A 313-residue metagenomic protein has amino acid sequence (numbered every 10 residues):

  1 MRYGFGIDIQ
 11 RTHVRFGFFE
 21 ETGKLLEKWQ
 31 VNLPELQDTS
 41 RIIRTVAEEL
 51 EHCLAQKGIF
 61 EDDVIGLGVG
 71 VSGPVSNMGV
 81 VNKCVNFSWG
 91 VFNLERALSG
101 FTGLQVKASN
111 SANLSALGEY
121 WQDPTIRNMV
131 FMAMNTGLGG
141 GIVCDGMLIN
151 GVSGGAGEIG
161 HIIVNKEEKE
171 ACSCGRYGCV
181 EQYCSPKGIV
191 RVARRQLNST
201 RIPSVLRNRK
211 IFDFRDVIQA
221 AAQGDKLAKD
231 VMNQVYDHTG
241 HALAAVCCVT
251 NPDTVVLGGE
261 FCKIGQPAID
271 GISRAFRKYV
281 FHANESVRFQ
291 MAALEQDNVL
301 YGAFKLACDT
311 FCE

Functional and structural regions predicted by a protein language model:
R2-D8, V64-G68, K107, M129-A133 (+2 more regions): Short glycine-aspartate micro-motif
R2-E48, V80-N82: Short glycine-rich, Thr/Ser-proximal phosphate-binding strand/loop in the N-terminal lobe of ATP-dependent enzymes
F19, S109-Y120, C262-E313: Glycine-rich phosphate-binding/hydrolytic loop that grips phosphoryl groups
T39-A47, E51, A55, D62-L67 (+2 more regions): Glycine-rich phosphate-binding loop and adjoining helix at the ATP-binding site of ATP-dependent phosphoryl-transfer
L67-G73, V256-F261: Glycine-rich beta-strand-to-loop/alpha-helix junction loops that act as flexible
V106-A112, V164-T200: Glycine-rich phosphate-binding loop plus the immediately following alpha-helix
P124-Y183: Glycine-rich phosphate-binding loop of actin/hexokinase-like ATP-binding domains
E181-T254: A mobile "lid/hinge" subdomain adjacent to the ATP/sugar-phosphate binding pocket shared across diverse ATP-dependent
